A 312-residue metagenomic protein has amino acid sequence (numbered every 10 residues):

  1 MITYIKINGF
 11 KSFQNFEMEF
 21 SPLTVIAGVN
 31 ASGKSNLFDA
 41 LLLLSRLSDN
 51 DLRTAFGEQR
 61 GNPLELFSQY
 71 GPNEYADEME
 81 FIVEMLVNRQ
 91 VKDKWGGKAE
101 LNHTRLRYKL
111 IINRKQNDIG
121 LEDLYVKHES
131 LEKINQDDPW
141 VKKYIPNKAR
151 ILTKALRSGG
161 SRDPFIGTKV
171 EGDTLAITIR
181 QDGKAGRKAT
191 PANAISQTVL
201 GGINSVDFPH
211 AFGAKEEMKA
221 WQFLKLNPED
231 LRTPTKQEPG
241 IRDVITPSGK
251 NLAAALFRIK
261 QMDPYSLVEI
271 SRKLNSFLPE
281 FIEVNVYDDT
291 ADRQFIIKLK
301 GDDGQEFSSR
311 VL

Functional and structural regions predicted by a protein language model:
M1-Q14: N-terminal pre-Walker A segment at the start of P-loop NTPase domains
F13, N88, H103-R105, P279 (+1 more regions): Glycine-centered tight beta-turn/hairpin loop motif at sheet-sheet or coil-to-beta transitions
N15-S21: Phosphate-binding P-loop
V29, N251, L267-V268, R272-N275 (+2 more regions): Conserved ABC ATPase signature
K34: Conserved lysine of the Walker
D39-R107, I111-L124: Conserved P-loop NTP-binding catalytic core
K94-V268: Electropositive, glycine-dotted interaction segments that contact anionic polymers or phosphate-rich ligands
